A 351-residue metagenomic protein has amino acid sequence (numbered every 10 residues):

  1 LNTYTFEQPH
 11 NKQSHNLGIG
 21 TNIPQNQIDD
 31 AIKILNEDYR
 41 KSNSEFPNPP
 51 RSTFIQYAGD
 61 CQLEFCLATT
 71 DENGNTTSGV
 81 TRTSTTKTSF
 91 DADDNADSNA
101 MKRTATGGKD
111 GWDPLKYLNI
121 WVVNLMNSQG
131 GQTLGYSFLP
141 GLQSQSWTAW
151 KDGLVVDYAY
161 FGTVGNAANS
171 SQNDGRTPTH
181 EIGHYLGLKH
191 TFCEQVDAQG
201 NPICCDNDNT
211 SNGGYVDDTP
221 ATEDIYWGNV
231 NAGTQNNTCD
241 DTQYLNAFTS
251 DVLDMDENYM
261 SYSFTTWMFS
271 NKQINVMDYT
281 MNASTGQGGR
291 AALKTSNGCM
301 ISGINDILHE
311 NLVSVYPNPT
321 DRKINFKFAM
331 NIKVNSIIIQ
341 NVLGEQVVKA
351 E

Functional and structural regions predicted by a protein language model:
L1-P114, V123-N124: Propeptide-to-catalytic entry region of secreted or membrane-anchored zinc metalloproteases
G18, N22-D30, A168-N173, T177 (+1 more regions): Soluble non-cytosolic domains of exported or imported proteins
N26-K33, E37, R176, N258 (+1 more regions): Solvent-exposed, polar/charged alpha-helical surfaces in well-ordered, non-transmembrane soluble domains, broadly
K33-S44, H184-L188, N282, G286: Sec-exported extracytoplasmic/periplasmic mature domains
D94-T191: Active-site-proximal segment of zinc-dependent metalloprotease catalytic domains
G162-M268: The catalytic-center signature of Zn2+-dependent metalloproteases
S270-I307: A recurrent domain-boundary module in secreted/ectodomain proteins
D306-E351: C-terminal outer-membrane/trafficking sorting elements
